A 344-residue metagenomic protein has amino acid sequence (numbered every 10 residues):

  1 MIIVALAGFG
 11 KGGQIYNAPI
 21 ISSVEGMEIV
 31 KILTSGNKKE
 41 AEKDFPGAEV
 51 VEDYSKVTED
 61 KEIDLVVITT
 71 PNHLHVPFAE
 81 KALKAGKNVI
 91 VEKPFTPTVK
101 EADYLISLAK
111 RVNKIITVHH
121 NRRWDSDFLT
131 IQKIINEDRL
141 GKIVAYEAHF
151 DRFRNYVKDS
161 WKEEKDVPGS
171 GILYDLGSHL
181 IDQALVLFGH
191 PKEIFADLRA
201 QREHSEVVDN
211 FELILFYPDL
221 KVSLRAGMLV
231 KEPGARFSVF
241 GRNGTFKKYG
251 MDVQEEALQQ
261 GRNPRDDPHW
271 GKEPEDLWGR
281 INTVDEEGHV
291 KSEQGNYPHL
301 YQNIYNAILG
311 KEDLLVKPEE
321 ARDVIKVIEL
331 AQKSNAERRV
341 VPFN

Functional and structural regions predicted by a protein language model:
M1-F45: N-terminal Rossmann-like dinucleotide-binding module
T34, L65-I68, P264, K291 (+1 more regions): C-terminal helix-rich "cap/oligomerization" subdomain common to oxidoreductases
A48-L108: Beta-loop-alpha module in the N-terminal Rossmann-like domain of NAD(P)-dependent dehydrogenases, especially those
E52, V91, I116-V118, K248: Hydrophobic residues in well-ordered beta-strands that form the structural core
Y104-N121, G141-Y146: Rossmann-fold dehydrogenase core element
N121, S238-E319: C-terminal glycine/acidic-rich active-site capping loop/insertion
R122-H204, R338: Predominantly a Rossmann-like dinucleotide-binding segment in NAD(P)-dependent oxidoreductases
L213-D219, V239-G241: Active-site beta-strand termini and strand-to-loop segments that position acidic
